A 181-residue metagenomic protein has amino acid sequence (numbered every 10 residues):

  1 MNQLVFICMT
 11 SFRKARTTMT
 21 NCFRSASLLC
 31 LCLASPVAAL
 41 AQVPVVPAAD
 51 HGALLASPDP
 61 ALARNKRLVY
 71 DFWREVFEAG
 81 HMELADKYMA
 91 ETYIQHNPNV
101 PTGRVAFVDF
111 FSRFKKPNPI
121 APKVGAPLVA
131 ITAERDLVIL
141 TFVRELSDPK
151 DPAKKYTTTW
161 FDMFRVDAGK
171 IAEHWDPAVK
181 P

Functional and structural regions predicted by a protein language model:
F12-S27: Bacterial N-terminal signal peptides that target proteins for export
A26-P36: Bacterial N-terminal signal peptides
L40-K87, E91: Short, low-complexity N-terminal intrinsically disordered segments enriched in polar/charged residues
V69, R135-R144: A short hydrophobic beta-strand element
M82-L137: A solvent-exposed, acidic/Ser-Thr-rich amphipathic alpha-helical stretch
K116-I120, L146-Y156: Short, cysteine-centered beta-strand-loop-beta hairpins and adjacent loop/turn segments enriched in charged/polar
T157-P181: Short beta-strand edge/turn micro-motifs at domain boundaries
